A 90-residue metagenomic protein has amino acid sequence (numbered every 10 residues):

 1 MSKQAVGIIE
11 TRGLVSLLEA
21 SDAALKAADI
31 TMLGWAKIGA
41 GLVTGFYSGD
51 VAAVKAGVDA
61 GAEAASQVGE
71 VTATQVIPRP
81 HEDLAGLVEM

Functional and structural regions predicted by a protein language model:
M1-M90: Terminal helix-to-tail segments of small alpha-helical proteins
